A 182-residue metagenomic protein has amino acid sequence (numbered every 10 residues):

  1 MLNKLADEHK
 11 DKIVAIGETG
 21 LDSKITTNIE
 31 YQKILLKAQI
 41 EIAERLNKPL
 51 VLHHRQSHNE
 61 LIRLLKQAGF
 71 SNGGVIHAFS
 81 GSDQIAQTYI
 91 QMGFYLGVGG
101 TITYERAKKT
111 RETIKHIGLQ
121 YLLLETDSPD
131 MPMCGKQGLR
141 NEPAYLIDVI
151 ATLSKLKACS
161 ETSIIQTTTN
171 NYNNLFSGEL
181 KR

Functional and structural regions predicted by a protein language model:
M1-M92, E112-T113, I117, K136-A144 (+2 more regions): Divalent metal-binding pocket/active-site signature
I42, L146-R182: Mid-to-C-terminal alpha-helical segments outside catalytic/metal-binding sites
N59-E60, E105-R106, N170: Short secondary-structure capping/turn micro-motifs that flank functional sites
S80, G100-Y104, S128-P129: Short, acidic/turn-prone active-site loops that include or flank metal/cofactor- and phosphate-binding residues
V98-E112: Active-site glycine- and acidic-residue-rich loops that bind and position anionic ligands or nucleotide-like cofactors
Q120-E142: Short acidic/histidine-rich active-site segments
